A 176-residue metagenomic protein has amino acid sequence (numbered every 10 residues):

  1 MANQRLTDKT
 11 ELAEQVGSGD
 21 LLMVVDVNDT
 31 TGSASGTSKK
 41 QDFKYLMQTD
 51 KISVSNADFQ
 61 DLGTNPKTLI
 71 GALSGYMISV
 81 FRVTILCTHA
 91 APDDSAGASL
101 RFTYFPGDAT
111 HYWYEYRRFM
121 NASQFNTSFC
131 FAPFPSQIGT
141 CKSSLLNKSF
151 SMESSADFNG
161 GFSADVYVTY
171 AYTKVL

Functional and structural regions predicted by a protein language model:
M1-G19, K174-L176: Short, intrinsically disordered N-terminal pre-domain segments
M1-N3, G19, S38-F43, G75 (+2 more regions): Surface-exposed or flexible loop/turn and strand-edge residues in extracellular/cell-surface modules
L21-V24: Small-residue hinge/turn detector
D26-Q48: Short, surface-exposed terminal/edge motifs of secreted or surface/virion proteins that either
Q48-D61: Short amphipathic
Q60-R118, A164-V175: Beta-rich globular "head" domains
V83, G139-G161: Noncatalytic modules at the cell exterior or secretory-pathway interfaces, chiefly beta-strand-rich lectin/adhesion
Q124-L146: Short, surface-exposed tryptophan/glycine-enriched loops that mediate extracellular molecular recognition
